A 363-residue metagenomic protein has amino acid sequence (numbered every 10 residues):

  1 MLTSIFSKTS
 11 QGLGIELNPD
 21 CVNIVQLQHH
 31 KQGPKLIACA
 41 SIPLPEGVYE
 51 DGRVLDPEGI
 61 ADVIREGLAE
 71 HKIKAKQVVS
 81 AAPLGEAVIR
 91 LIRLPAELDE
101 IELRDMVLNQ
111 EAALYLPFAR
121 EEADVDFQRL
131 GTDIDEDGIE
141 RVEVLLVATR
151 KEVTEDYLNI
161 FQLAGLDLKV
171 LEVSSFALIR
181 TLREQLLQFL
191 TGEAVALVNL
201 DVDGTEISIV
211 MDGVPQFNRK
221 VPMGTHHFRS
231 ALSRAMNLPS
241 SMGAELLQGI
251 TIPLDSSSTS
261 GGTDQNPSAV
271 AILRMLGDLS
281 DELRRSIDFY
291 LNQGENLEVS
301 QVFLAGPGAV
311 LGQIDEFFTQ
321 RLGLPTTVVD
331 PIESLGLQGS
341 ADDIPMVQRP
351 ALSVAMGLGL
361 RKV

Functional and structural regions predicted by a protein language model:
M1-E111, Y115, E155, G165-D167: Non-catalytic, solvent-exposed interaction/assembly segments
L13-I37, K74, S80, I139-L246 (+1 more regions): Small-residue (GG/TT-enriched) beta-loop-alpha framework at ligand/catalytic clefts
I64-Q77, A164, L238, S286-Q301: Phosphate/pyrophosphate-binding loops at sites that engage ATP/ADP/AMP, CoA/4′-phosphopantetheine, polyphosphate
Q77, A81-L186, Q301, P331-L337 (+1 more regions): Active-site neighborhood for divalent-cation/phosphate handling
R180, A309, T327-V363: Glycine-rich phosphate-binding/hydrolytic loop that grips phosphoryl groups
S230, V270, R274-G277, D281 (+5 more regions): Feature representing long, continuous alpha-helical segments
R234-A235, E245-V299: Adenine-nucleotide phosphate-binding core of ATP-dependent small-molecule kinases
M275, L297-T327: Glycine-rich phosphate-binding loops at beta-strand->alpha-helix junctions
